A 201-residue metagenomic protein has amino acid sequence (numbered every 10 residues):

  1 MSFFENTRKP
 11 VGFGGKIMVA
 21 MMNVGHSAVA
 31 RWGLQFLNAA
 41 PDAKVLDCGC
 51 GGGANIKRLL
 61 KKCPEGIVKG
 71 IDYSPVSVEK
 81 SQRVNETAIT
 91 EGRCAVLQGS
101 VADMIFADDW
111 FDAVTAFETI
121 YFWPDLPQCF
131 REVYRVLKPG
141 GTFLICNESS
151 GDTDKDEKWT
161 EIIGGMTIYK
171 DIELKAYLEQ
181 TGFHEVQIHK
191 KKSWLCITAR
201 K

Functional and structural regions predicted by a protein language model:
P10-N23, T142-T198: C-terminal alpha-helical "lid/dimerization" subdomain adjacent to the S-adenosyl-L-methionine
V24-A43, R58: Conserved alpha-helix/loop element of class I SAM-dependent methyltransferases that forms part of the SAM/SAH-binding
L37-A39, K62-C63, A88, L137: A generic alpha-to-beta junction signature in SAM-dependent methyltransferases
D42, L137-T142: Short glycine-dipeptide loop
K44-D103: Class I SAM-dependent methyltransferase SAM/SAH-binding core
A102-A113: A short acidic, Gly/Pro-enriched loop at the edge of an enzyme's catalytic core that lines a small-molecule cofactor
A113-D125: A short SAM/SAH-binding and catalytic strip from SAM-dependent methyltransferases
P127-P139: A short glycine-rich, Lys/Arg-flanked "PGG" loop and its adjoining helix->strand segment in the class I
